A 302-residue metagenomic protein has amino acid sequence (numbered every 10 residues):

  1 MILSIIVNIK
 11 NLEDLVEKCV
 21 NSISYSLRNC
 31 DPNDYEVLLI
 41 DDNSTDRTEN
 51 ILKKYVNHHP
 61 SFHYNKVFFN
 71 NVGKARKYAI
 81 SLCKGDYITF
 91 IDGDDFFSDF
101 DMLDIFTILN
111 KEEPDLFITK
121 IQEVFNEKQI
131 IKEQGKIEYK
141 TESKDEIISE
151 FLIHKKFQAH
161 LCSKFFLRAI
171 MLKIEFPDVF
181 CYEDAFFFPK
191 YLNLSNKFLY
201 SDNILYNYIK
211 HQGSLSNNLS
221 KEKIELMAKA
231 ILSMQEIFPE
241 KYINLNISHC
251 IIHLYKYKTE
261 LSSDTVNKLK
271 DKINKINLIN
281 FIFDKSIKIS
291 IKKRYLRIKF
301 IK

Functional and structural regions predicted by a protein language model:
N11-L27: Short, well-formed alpha-helical segments that are part of the catalytic scaffolds of diverse glycosyltransferases
D14-E17, D46-K54, F96, F100: Acidic helix N-cap motif at the loop->helix transition within catalytic regions of sugar-transfer enzymes
D41-N50, F69: A conserved acidic beta->alpha catalytic loop
V67-C83: Glycine-rich, basic loop-to-helix element that forms the pyrophosphate-binding segment of sugar-nucleotide handling
V72, G93-F198, I209-E222: Donor-binding/catalytic cores of nucleotide-activated saccharide and glycerol-phosphate transferases/polymerases
I88: Short aromatic/hydrophobic "clamp" motif used to bind/position activated sugar donors
L205-H211, N217-L245, E260-I276: Catalytic core of nucleotide-sugar-dependent glycosyltransferases
T259-K302: Membrane-interface aromatic/basic loop that binds lipid-linked glycans or pyrophosphate carriers, typified by
